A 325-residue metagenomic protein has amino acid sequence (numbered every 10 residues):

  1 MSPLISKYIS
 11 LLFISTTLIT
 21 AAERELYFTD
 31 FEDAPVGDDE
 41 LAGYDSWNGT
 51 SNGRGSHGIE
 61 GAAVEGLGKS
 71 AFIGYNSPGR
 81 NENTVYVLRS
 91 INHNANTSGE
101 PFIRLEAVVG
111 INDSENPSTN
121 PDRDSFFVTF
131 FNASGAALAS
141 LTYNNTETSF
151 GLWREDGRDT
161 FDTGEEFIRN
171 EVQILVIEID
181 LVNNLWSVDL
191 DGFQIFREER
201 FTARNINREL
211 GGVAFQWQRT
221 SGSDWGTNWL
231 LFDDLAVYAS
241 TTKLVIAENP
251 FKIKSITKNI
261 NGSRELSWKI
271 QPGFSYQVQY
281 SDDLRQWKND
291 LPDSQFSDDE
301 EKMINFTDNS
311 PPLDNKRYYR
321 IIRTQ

Functional and structural regions predicted by a protein language model:
L18-D33, V245-N259: Boundary/junction segments of secreted and surface-exposed precursor proteins
F31, A107, N170-R200: Carbohydrate-binding surfaces in secreted/extracellular proteins
F31, D233-V237: Extracellular beta-strand elements of beta-rich domains used for carbohydrate recognition/degradation or cell-matrix
P35, L67-F150: Secretory/extracellular carbohydrate-interaction modules and structurally similar beta-sandwich "look-alikes"
P35-P78: Extracellular glycan-recognition surfaces and repeat-rich motifs
G151-I174: Short, aromatic/His-centered strand-loop micro-motif at the edge of beta-sheets
E199-L231: Flexible glycan-contacting loops in extracellular carbohydrate-active proteins
L244-Q325: Short, composition-biased motifs enriched in small/polar/acidic residues
